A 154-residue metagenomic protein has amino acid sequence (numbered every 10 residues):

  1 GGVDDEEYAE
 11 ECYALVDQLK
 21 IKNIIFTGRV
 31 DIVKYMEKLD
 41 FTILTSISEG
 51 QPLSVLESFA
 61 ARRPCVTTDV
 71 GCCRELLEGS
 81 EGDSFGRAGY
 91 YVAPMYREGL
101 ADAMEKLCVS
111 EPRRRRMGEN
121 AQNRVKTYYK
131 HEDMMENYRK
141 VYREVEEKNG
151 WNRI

Functional and structural regions predicted by a protein language model:
G1-E10: Glycosyltransferase donor-sugar binding loop
A9-R29: Nucleotide-activated donor-binding/catalytic signature segment of Leloir-type glycosyltransferases, i.e., the conserved
I24-M36, M95: Conserved active-site histidine-acidic residue motif and adjacent donor-binding/catalytic loop of glycosyltransferases
T42-I43, V66: A short hydrophobic beta-strand element within the catalytic core of glycosyltransferases that build diverse glycans
I47: Aromatic "clamp/platform" in nucleotide-sugar-dependent glycosyltransferases that forms part of the donor/acceptor
P64-T67, G71-E78: Short hydrophobic beta-strand element within catalytic cores of glycosyltransferases and related nucleotide-activated
G79-R97, K106-E111: Conserved acidic donor-binding segment of nucleotide-sugar-dependent glycosyltransferases
A88, G99, K106, R113-T127 (+1 more regions): A short, well-ordered alpha-helix in the C-terminal region of glycosyltransferases
